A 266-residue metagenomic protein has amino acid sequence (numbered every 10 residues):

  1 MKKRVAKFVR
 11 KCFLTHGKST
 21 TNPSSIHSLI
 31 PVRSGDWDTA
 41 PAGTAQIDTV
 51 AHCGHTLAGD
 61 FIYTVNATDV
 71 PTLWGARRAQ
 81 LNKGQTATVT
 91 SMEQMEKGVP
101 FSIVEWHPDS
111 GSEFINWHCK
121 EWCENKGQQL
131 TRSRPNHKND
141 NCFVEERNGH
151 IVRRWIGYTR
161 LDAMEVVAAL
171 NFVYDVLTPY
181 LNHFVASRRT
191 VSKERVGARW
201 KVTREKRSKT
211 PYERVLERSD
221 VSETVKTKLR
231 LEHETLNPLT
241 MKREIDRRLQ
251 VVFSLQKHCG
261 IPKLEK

Functional and structural regions predicted by a protein language model:
M1-E105, S110-K266: Secondary-structure boundary/capping micro-motif
